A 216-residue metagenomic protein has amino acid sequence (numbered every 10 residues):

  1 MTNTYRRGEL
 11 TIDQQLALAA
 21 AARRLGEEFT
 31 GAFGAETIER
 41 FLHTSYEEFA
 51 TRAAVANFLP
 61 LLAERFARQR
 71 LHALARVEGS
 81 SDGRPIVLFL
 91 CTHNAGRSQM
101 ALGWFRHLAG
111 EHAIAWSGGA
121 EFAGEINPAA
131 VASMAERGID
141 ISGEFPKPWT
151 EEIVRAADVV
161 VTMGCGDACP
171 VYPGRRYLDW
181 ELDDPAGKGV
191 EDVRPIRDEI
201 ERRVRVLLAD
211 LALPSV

Functional and structural regions predicted by a protein language model:
M1-G8, A19-A20, R24-E28, F33 (+3 more regions): Basic, alpha-helical nucleic-acid-binding regions used in initiation and control of genome expression
R7-E9, C169-V216: Phosphate-binding/catalytic loops
A17, A21-A22, I38-F49: Amphipathic alpha-helical segments in structured regions that serve as interaction surfaces
Y46, A50-V77, G83: Short, charged early-sequence alpha-helical segments and their helix-coil boundaries
A73-E151: Conserved active-site segments centered on acidic
V154-R155: A short, aliphatic-rich alpha-helical micro-motif
D158: Conserved acidic residues
T162-A168: Short, polar loop motifs at secondary-structure junctions
